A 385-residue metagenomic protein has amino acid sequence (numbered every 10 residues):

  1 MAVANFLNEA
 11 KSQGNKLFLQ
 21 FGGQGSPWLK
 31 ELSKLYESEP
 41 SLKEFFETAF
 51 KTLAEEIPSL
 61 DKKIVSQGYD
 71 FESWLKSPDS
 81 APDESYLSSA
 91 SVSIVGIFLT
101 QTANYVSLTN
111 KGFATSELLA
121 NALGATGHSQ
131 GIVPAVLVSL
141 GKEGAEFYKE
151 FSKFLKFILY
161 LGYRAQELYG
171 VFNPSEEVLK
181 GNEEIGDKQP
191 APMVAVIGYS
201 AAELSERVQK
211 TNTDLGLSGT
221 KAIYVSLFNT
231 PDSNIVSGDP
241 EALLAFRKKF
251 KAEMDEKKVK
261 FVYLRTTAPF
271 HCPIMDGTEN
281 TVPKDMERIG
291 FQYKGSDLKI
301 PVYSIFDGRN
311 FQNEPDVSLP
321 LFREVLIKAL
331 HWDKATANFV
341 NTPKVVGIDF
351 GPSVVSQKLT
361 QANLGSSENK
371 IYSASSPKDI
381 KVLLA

Functional and structural regions predicted by a protein language model:
M1-A122, P273, G277, K284-E287 (+1 more regions): Acyltransferase/transacylase module recognition
M1-N5, Q130, A165: Long, contiguous juxta-domain segments that are non-catalytic but functionally important
N8, S88, A125, A135-V138 (+1 more regions): Beta-strand elements of modular eukaryotic interaction domains
Q24-P27, S129, V133, P240 (+1 more regions): Gly/Ser/Thr-rich beta-alpha loop segments that engage phosphate groups in nucleotides
Q101, L123-G131, A135: Gly/Ala-rich beta-loop-alpha elbow adjacent to hydrolase catalytic centers
T126-G127, I235-V236, D349: Conserved SAM-binding loop
V138-E324: Alpha/beta catalytic cores of group-transfer enzymes, especially the acyltransferase/condensing modules of polyketide
